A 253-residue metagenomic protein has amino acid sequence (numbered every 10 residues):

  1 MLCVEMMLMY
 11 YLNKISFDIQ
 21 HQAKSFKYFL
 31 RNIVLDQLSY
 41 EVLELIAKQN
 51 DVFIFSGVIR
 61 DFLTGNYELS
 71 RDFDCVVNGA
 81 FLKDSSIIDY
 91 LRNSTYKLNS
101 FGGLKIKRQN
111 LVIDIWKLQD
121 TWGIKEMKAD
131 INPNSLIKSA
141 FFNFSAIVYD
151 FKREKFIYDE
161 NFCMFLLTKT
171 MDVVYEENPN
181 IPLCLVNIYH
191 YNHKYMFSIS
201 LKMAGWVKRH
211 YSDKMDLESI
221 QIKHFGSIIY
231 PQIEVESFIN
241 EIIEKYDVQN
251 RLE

Functional and structural regions predicted by a protein language model:
L2-E253: Catalytic cores of the polymerase beta-like nucleotidyltransferase superfamily and closely associated nucleotide
